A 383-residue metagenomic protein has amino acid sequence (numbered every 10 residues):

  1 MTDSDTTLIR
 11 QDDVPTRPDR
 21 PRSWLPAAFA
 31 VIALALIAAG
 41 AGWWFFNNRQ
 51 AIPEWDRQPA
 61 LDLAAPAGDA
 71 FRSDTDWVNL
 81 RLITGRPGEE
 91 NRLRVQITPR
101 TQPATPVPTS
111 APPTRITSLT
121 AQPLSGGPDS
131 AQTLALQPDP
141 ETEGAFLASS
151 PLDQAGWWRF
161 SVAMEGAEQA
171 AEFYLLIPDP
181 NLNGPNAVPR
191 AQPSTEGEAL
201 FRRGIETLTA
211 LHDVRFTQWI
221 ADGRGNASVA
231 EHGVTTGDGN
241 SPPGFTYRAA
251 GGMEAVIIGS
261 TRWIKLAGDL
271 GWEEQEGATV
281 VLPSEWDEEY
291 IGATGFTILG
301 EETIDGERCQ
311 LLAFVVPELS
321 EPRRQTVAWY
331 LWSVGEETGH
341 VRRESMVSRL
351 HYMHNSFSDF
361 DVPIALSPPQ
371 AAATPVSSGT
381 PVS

Functional and structural regions predicted by a protein language model:
F29-G42: Hydrophobic membrane-insertion alpha-helices, especially the h-region of bacterial N-terminal signal peptides
W44-T101, P113: Beta-strand-rich domain onsets/edges
P140-L147: Aromatic sugar-binding surface patches on proteins that engage polysaccharides or sugar-phosphate polymers
A170-D179: Edge beta-strands of extracellular beta-sandwich domains
L182-P242, E302, S367, A371-S383: N-terminal leader/targeting segments and the immediate start of mature chains
E196, L200, G259-R323, V376 (+1 more regions): Flexible, processing/modification-adjacent segments and terminal tails in exported/periplasmic/extracellular proteins
G225, R308-A373: Gly/Pro-enriched, hydrophobic low-complexity segments that function as extracytoplasmic propeptides/linkers
N226-W286, Y352-F357: An acidic-aromatic
